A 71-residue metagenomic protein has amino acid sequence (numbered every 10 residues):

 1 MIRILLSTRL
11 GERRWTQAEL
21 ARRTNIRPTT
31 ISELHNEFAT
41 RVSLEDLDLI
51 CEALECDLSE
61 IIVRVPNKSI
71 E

Functional and structural regions predicted by a protein language model:
M1-A18: A short, Lys/Arg-rich alpha-helix, primarily the initiator
T8, E33, T40, I62-E71: Short, charged recognition helix plus adjacent turn of helix-turn-helix-like nucleic-acid-binding domains
L10, A21, C51: The alpha-helix within a helix-turn-helix
R14-L34: Short alpha-helical DNA-recognition segment
T30-E33, D46, E60: Residue-level recognition of specific faces of alpha-helices
F38-L49: Short, basic-rich loop-to-helix N-cap that marks the start of a DNA-contacting helix
E52-V63: Intrinsically disordered, low-complexity basic tails/linkers immediately adjacent to helix-turn-helix/homeobox/MYB/SANT
